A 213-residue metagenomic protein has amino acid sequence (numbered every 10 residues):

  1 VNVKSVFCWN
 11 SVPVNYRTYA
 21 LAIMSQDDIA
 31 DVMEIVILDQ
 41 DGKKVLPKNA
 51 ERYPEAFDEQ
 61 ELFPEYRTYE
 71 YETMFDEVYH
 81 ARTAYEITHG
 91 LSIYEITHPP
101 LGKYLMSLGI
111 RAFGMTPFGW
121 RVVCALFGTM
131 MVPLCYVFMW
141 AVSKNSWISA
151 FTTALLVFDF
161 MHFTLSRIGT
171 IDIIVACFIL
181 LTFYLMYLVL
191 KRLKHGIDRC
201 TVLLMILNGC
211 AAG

Functional and structural regions predicted by a protein language model:
V1-Y69: Aromatic, loop-rich ligand-recognition surfaces of beta-strand-rich domains
P47-F63, Y69-A81, I93-L105, M115-F118: Extracytoplasmic catalytic/substrate-binding loops of multi-pass membrane glycan-assembly enzymes
F118, V122-S143, L181-L185: Transmembrane-helix motifs of polytopic, lipid-linked glycan transferases
W120, C124, M161-I174: Short acidic/glycine- and proline-prone juxtamembrane loop motifs at membrane-interface regions of multi-pass membrane
M130, C135-F158, C177, H195-R199: Transmembrane-helix signature of polytopic, membrane-embedded enzymes that assemble or transfer cell-envelope glycans
W140-S143, T182-L207: Membrane-interface transmembrane helices that cradle and orient dolichyl/undecaprenyl
T152-V157, Y184, N208, A212: Short helix- or helix-capping micro-motifs that position conserved polar/aromatic residues at function-defining sites
